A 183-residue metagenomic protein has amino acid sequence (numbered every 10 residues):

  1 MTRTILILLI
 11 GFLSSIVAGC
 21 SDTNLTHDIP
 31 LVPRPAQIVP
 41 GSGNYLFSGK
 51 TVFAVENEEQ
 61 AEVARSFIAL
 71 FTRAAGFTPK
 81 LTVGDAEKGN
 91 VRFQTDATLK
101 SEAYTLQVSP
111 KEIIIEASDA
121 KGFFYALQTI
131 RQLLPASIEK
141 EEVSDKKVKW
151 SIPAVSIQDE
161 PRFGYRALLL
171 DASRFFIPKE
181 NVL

Functional and structural regions predicted by a protein language model:
M1-I5: Positively charged n-region of N-terminal signal peptides that target proteins for export
I7-I16: Bacterial N-terminal signal peptides
C20-F163: Acidic, contiguous N-terminal accessory segments
R166-L170: Hydrophobic faces of well-ordered beta-strands that scaffold small-molecule active sites in alpha/beta enzyme cores
D171-L183: A conserved hydrophobic secondary-structure block that centers on an alpha-helix together with its immediately flanking
